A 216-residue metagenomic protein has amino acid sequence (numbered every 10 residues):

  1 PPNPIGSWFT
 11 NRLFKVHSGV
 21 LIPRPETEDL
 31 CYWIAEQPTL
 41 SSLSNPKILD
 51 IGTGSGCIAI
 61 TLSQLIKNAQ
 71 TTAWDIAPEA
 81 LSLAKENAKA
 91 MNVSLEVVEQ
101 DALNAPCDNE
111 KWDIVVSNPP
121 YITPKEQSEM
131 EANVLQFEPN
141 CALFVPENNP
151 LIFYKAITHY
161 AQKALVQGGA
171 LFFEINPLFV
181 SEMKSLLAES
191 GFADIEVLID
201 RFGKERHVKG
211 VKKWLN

Functional and structural regions predicted by a protein language model:
P1-E36: Conserved AdoMet
L13, Q70, S94-E96, A193-E196: Conserved beta-strand segments of alpha/beta enzyme cores
D29-E129, A156: Conserved SAM/SAH cofactor-binding pocket of Class I
L62, V134, I157-A161: Class I S-adenosylmethionine-dependent transferase superfamily signal
Y121-F153: Mobile active-site "lid"/loop adjacent to the S-adenosyl-L-methionine
E147-G210: Conserved Class I SAM-dependent methyltransferase catalytic core
K213-N216: Flexible, glycine-/basic-rich loop-and-beta segments that form/coincide with the SAM-dependent methyltransferase
